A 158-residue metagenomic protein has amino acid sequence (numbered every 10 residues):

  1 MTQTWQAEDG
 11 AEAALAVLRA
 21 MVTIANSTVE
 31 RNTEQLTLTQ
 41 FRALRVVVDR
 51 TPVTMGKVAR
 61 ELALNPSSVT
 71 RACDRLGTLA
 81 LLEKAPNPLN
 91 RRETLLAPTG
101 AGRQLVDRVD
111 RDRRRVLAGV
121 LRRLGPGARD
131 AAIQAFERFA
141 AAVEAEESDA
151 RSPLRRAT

Functional and structural regions predicted by a protein language model:
M1-Q35, T158: N-terminal leader segment of winged-helix/HTH proteins
M1-W5, D130-T158: C-terminal regulatory/oligomerization modules of transcriptional regulators
T4-L15, P66, R103-V106, R129: Amphipathic, non-membrane alpha-helical segments in soluble helical-bundle scaffolds
R19-V22, R45-D49, D110, E137: Short, locally clustered residues in the helix-turn-helix/winged-helix DNA-binding domain
T23-S68, C73, L79, L95: N-terminal helix-turn-helix DNA-binding core of bacterial DNA-binding proteins
D74-Q134: Charged, amphipathic alpha-helical coiled-coil/dimerization segments
